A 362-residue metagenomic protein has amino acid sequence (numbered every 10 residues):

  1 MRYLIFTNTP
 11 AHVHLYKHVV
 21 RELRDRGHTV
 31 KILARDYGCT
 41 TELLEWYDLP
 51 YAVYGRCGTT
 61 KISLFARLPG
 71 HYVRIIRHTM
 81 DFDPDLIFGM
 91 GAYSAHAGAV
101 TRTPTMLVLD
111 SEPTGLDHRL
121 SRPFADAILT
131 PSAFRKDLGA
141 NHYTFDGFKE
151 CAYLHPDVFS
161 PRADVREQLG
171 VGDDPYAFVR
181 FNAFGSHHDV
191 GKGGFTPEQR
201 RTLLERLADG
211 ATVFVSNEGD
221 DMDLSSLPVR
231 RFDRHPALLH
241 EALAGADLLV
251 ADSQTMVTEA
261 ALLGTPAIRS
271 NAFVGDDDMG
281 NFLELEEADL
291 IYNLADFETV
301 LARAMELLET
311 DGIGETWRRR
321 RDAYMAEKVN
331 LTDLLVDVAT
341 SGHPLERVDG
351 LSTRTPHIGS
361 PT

Functional and structural regions predicted by a protein language model:
R24-R67: Conserved nucleotide-sugar phosphate-binding/catalytic loop shared by glycosyltransferases and other
Y37, Y47-Y51, G55-G58, L204-D233: Catalytic donor nucleotide-activated moiety binding site of glycosyltransferases and closely related
G70-I75, D220-T255: Donor nucleotide-activated moiety binding/catalytic core segment of transferases that use nucleotide-activated donors
I87-H96, A242-G280: A donor-sugar binding/catalytic signature common to diverse glycosyltransferases and related nucleotide-sugar
M106-L107, H118-T130, L243: A conserved, positively charged/aromatic
L129-F195: A nucleotide-sugar donor-handling region in carbohydrate enzymes
L262-D311: Catalytic binding pocket for nucleotide-activated donors in carbohydrate/polymer assembly enzymes
G312-T362: C-terminal amphipathic helix plus adjacent low-complexity, charged tail appended to glycosyltransferase catalytic
